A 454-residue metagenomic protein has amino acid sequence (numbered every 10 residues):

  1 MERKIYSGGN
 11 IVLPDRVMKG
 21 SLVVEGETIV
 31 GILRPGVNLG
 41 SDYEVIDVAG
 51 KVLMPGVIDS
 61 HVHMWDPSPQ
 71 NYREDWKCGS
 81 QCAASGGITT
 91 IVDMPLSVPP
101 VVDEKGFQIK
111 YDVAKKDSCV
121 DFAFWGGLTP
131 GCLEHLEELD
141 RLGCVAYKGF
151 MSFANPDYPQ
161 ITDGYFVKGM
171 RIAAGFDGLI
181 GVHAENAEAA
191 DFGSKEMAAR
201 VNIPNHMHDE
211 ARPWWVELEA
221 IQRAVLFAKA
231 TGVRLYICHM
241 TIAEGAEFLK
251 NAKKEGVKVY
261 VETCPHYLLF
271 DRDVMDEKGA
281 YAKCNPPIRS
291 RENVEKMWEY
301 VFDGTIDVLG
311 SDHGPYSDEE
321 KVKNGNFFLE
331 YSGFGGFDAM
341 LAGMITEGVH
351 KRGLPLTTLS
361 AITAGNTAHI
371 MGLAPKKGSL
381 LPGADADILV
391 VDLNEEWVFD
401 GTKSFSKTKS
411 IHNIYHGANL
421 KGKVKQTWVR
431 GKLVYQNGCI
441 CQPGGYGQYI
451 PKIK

Functional and structural regions predicted by a protein language model:
M1-I5, N10-G56: Histidine-rich, glycine-flanked metal-binding segment
G9, L22, E27, G50 (+16 more regions): Divalent metal-coordination and catalytic microenvironments
G9, N326, P382-Y449: C-terminal cap of metal-dependent C-N hydrolases
A49-D117: Metal-associated gating/positioning segment near the N- to mid-region
H63-E74, T89-E104, F124-H135, S152-I161 (+4 more regions): Divalent metal-binding segments
E104-V120, V167-V182, A339: Alpha-helix-loop-beta-strand connector modules within alpha/beta enzyme cores
E134-L309, G325: Histidine/acidic residue-rich metal-binding segments in metalloenzymes
N202-G232, Y281, F302, D307-V308 (+1 more regions): His/Asp/Glu-enriched, well-ordered alpha-helical/loop segment that forms or immediately abuts the divalent-metal
